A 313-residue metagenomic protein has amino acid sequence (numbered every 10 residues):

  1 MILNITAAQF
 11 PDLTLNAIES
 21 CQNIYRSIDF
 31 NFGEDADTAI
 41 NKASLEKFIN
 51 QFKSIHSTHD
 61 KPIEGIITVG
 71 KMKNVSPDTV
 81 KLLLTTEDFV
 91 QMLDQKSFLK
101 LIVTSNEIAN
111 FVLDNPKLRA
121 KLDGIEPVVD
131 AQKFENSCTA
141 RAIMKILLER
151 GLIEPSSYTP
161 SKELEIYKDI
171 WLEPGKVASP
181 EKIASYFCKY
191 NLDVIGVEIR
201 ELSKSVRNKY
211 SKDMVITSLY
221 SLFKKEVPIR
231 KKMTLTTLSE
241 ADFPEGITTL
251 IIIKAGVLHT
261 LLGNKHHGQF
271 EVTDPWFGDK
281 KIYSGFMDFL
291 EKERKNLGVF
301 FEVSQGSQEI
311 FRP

Functional and structural regions predicted by a protein language model:
M1-I24, I28-F32, D37-I40, F48 (+2 more regions): Non-Sec secretion/translocation targeting segments of pathogen effectors
T6, T14, D35-T38, S76 (+8 more regions): Intrinsically disordered, low-complexity coil/linker segments enriched for acidic/polar and small residues
E19-D29, K42-H56, D60-K73, P77-D94 (+2 more regions): Residue-level detector of alpha-helical secondary structure
T38, C138, L261-G263: Residue-level detector of buried hydrophobic side-chain packing in well-ordered secondary-structure elements
S54, L152, L192-D193: Short aromatic/hydrophobic-glycine micro-motifs
P116-P174: Active-site nucleophile-adjacent alpha helix/oxyanion-hole segment immediately C-terminal to the catalytic cysteine
K168-T260, N264-Q305: Conserved active-site-adjacent core of cysteine acyl-enzyme catalytic domains
G306-I310: Enzymes acting in ubiquitin/UBL processing and closely related pathways, dominated by cysteine-dependent isopeptidases
